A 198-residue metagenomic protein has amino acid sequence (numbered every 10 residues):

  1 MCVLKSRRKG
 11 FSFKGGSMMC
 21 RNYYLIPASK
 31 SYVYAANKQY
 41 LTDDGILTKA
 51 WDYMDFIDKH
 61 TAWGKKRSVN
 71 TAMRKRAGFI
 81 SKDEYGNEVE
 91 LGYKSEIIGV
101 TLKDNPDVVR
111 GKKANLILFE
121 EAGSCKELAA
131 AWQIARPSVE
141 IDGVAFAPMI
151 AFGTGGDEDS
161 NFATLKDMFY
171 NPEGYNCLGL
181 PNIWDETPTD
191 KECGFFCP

Functional and structural regions predicted by a protein language model:
M1-P198: Phosphate/NTP-binding elements of NTP-utilizing enzymes
